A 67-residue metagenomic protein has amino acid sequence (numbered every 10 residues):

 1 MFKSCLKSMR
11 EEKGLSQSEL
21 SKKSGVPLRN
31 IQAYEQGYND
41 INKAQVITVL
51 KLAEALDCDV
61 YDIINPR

Functional and structural regions predicted by a protein language model:
M1-G14: A short, Lys/Arg-rich alpha-helix, primarily the initiator
L6, L20, I31-Y34, I63: Conserved hydrophobic/aromatic packing and binding residues within compact polymer-binding modules
R10, S21, A53: The alpha-helix within a helix-turn-helix
S16, P27-N30, Q45, D59: Short coil turns linking two alpha-helices in DNA-binding domains
V26-I41: Recognition helix of helix-turn-helix/homeodomain-like DNA-binding domains that insert into the DNA major groove
Y38-K51: Short, basic-rich loop-to-helix N-cap that marks the start of a DNA-contacting helix
L56-R67: Short C-terminal boundary/hinge segments that cap the last helix of small helical domains
